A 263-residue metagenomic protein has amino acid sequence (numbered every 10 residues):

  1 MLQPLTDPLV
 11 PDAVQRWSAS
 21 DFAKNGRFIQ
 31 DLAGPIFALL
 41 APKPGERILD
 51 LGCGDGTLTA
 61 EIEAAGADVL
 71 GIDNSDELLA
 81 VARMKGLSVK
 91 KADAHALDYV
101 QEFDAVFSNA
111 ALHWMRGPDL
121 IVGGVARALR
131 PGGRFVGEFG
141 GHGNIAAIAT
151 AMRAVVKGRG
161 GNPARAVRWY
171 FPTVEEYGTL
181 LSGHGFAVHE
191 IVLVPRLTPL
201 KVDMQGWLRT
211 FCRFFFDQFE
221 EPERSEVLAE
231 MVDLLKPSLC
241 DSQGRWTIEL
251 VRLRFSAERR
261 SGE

Functional and structural regions predicted by a protein language model:
M1-E46, T57-E61, L78-V81: Conserved class I S-adenosyl-L-methionine
L49, G54-L97: Class I SAM-dependent methyltransferase SAM/SAH-binding core
H95-V106: A short acidic, Gly/Pro-enriched loop at the edge of an enzyme's catalytic core that lines a small-molecule cofactor
A105-P118: A short SAM/SAH-binding and catalytic strip from SAM-dependent methyltransferases
D119-R134: A short glycine-rich, Lys/Arg-flanked "PGG" loop and its adjoining helix->strand segment in the class I
V136-R159: Conserved class I S-adenosyl-L-methionine
Y170-H184: Short alpha-helix
H189-Q243: C-terminal helical/coil "lid" or tail adjacent to the Rossmann-like core of SAM-dependent
